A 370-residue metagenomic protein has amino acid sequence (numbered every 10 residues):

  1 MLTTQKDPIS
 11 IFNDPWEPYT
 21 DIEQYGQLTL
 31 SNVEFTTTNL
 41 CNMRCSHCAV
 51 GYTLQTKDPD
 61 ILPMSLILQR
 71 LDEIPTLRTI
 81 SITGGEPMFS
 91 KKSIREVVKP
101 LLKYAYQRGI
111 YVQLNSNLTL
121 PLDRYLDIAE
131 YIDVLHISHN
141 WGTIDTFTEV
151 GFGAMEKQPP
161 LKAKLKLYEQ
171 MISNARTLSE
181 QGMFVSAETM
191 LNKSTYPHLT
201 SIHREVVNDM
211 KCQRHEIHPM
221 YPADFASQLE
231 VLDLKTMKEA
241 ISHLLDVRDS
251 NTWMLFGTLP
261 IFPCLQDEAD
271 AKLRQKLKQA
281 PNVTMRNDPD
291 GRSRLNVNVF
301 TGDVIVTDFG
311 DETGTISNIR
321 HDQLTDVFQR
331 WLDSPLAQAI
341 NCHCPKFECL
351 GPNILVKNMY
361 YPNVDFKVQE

Functional and structural regions predicted by a protein language model:
M1-L2, K57, D72, R108 (+4 more regions): Radical SAM enzyme [4Fe-4S]-AdoMet core and its adjacent flexible, acidic and glycine-rich loops/tails across
L2-L114, T119-D127: Conserved alpha-helical substructure of the radical SAM core
L2-T3, P8-T29, D303-E370: Flexible mid-to-C-terminal extensions adjoining Fe-S/redox cofactors in radical SAM and related proteins
C41, C45-C48, D288-R292, T307 (+1 more regions): Short cysteine clusters
C45, K91, D123, T146 (+2 more regions): Activation segment
P87, T119-P121, M190-L191, M220 (+1 more regions): Hydrophobic pocket-lining residues within nucleotide cofactor-binding pockets
E130-Y131: Alpha-helix C-terminal capping/helix-to-coil transition sites in glycosyltransferase folds
